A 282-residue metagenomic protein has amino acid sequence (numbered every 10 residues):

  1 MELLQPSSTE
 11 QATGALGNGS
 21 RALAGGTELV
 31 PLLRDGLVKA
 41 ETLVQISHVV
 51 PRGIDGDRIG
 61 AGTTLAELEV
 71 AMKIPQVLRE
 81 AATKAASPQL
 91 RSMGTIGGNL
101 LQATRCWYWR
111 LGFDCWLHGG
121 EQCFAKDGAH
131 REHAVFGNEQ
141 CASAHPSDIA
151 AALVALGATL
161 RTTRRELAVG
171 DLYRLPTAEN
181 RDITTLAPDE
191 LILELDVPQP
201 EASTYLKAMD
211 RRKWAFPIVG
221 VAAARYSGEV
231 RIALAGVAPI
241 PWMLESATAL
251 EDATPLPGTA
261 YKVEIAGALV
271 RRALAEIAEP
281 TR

Functional and structural regions predicted by a protein language model:
M1-R282: C-terminal structural segment of proteins
